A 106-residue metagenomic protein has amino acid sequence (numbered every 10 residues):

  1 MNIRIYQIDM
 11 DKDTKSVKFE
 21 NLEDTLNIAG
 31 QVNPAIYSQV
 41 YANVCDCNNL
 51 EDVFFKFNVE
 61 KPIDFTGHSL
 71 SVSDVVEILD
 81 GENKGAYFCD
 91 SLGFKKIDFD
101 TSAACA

Functional and structural regions predicted by a protein language model:
M1, S102-A106: Short intrinsically disordered terminal tails
M1-C45: Extended boundary segments
Y6, Y37, F57, Y87-F88 (+1 more regions): Aromatic side chains
K12-K18, K56, K61, K84 (+1 more regions): Context-gated lysine
L22-N27, I97-D98, A106: Short, low-complexity, polar/charged sequence segments that are solvent-exposed and flexible
G30-D80: Short, conserved turn/kink motifs that form compact alpha/beta structural patches or helix kinks used as
C45-C47, C89, C105: Generic recognition of cysteine residues
T66-A103: Short, compact, well-ordered microdomains
